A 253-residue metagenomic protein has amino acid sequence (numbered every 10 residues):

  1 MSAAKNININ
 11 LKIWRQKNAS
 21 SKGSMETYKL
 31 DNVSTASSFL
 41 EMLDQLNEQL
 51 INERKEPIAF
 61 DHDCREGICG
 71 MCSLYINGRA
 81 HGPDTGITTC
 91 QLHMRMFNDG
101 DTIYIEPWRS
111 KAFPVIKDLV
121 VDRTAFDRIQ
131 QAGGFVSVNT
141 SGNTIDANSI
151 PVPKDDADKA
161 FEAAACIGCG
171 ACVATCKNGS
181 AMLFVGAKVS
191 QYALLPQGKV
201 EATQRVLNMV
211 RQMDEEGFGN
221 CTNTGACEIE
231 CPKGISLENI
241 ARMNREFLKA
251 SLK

Functional and structural regions predicted by a protein language model:
M1-A4: N-terminal mitochondrial targeting presequence
N6-Y28: Eukaryote-biased recognition of intrinsically disordered, low-complexity regulatory segments
W14, L30-D31, I76-G78: Short strand-turn-strand beta-turns centered on an Asx-Gly dipeptide
E26-S38: Short, contiguous acidic and Ser/Thr-rich linear segments
S37-E56, Y104-K253: Ferredoxin-type iron-sulfur electron-transfer modules in oxidoreductases and energy-metabolism complexes
A59-M71: Short, structured protein-protein interaction patches enriched in aromatics and acidic/basic residues, typified by
I76-G100, I105: Glycine-rich phosphate/adenylate-binding loop and adjacent beta-alpha elements of nucleotide- or dinucleotide-binding
